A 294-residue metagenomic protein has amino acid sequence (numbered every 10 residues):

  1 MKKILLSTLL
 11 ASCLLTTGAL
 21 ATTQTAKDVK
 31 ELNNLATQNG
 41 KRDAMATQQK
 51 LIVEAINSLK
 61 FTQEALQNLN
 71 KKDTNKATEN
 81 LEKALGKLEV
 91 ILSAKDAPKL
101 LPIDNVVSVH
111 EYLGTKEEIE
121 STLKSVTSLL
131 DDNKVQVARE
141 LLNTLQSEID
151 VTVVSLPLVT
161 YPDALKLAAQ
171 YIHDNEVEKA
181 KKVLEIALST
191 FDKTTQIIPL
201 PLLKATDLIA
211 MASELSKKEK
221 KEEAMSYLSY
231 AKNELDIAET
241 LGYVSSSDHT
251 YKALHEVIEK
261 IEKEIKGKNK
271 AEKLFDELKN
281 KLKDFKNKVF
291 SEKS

Functional and structural regions predicted by a protein language model:
M1-A21: Gram-negative bacterial Sec-dependent N-terminal signal peptides
G18-L32, K134, E176, F275 (+1 more regions): Intrinsically disordered, low-complexity segments of exported/surface proteins
Q24-N133, L141: N-terminal Sec/ER secretory leader and immediately downstream segment of secreted/extracellular precursors
L88, K95, I198, K268-F275: Long amphipathic alpha-helices with heptad-repeat character, especially coiled-coil-forming segments used
A94-A97, L101, S155, L241 (+2 more regions): Soluble, cytosolic/nucleoplasmic coiled-coil alpha-helices used as oligomeric scaffolds and tethers in large eukaryotic
E111, T115-H255, N280-S291: Extended amphipathic alpha-helical interaction segments
E256-S294: Terminal, low-structured helical/coil segments at or just beyond the last alpha-helical repeat
